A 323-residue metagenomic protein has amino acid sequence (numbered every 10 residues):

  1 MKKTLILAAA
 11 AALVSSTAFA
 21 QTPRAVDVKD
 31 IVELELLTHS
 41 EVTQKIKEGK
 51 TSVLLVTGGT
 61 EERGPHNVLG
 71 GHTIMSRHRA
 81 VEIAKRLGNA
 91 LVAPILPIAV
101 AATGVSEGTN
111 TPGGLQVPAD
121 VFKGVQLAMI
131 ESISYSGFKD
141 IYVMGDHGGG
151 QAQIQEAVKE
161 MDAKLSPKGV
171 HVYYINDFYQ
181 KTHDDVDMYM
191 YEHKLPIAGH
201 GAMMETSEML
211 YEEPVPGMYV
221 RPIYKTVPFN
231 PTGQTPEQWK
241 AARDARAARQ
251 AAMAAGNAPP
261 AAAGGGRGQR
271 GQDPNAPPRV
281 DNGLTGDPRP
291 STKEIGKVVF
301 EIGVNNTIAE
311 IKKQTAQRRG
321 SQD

Functional and structural regions predicted by a protein language model:
M1-L7: Bacterial N-terminal signal peptides that target proteins for export
A8-T17: Bacterial N-terminal signal peptides
Q21-Y142, D146-D323: Extended, histidine- and acidic-residue-enriched regions that form the cofactor-binding/catalytic faces
